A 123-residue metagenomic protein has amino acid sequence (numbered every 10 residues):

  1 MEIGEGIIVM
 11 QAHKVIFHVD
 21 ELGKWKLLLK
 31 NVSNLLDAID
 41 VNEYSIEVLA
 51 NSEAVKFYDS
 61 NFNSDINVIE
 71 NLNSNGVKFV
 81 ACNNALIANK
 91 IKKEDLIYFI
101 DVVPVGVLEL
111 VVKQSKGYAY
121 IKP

Functional and structural regions predicted by a protein language model:
M1-V9: Short, Lys/Arg-enriched N-terminal segments with co-localized hydrophobic residues within the first ~10-30 amino acids
Q11-V15, N42: Secretory/periplasmic and organellar redox-cofactor proteins
I16-L28, V55-Y58: Short, glycine-rich nucleotide/cofactor-binding loops
H18, V48, V103: Active-site-adjacent beta-strand anchor residues
K26-E43: Histidine-anchored nucleotide/phosphate-binding helix
I46-N51, F79-N83: Short internal beta-strands
N51-K56, L86: Short active-site-proximal "capping" loops at secondary-structure junctions
N61-P123: A cross-taxonomic marker for long C-terminal extensions/tails that follow the last structured domain
